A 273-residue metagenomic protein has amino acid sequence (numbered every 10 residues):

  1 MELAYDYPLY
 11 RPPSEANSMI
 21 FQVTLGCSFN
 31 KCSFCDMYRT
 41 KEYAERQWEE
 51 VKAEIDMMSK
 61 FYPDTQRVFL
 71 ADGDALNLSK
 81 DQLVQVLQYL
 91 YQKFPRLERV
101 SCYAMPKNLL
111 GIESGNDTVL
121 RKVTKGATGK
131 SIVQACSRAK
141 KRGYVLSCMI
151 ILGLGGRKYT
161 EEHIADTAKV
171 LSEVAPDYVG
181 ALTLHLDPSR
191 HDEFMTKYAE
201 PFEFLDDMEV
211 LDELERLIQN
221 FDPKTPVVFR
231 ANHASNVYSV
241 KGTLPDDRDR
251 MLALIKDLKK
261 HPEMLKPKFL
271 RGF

Functional and structural regions predicted by a protein language model:
M1-E15, K169-F273: Auxiliary Fe-S-binding modules of radical SAM enzymes
Y5-E50: Canonical Radical SAM [4Fe-4S] cluster-binding loop centered on the CxxxCxxC motif and its immediate flanking residues
M19-F21, Q66-V68, E98-C102, L110 (+3 more regions): Hydrophobic faces of well-ordered beta-strands that scaffold small-molecule active sites in alpha/beta enzyme cores
C27, C35, V51, L70 (+6 more regions): Conserved, mostly hydrophobic/aromatic
S59-K141: Conserved SAM/AdoMet-binding glycine-rich loop
L83-V100, G129-C148, V174, P201-K224: Alpha-helix-loop-beta-strand connector modules within alpha/beta enzyme cores
K107, G115-V119, A139-H163, L182-S189 (+1 more regions): Conserved strand-turn element in the central/C-terminal portion of the radical SAM core barrel that lines
N108-L109, T124-G129, G155-A168, M208: Active-site glycine- and acidic-residue-rich loops that bind and position anionic ligands or nucleotide-like cofactors
